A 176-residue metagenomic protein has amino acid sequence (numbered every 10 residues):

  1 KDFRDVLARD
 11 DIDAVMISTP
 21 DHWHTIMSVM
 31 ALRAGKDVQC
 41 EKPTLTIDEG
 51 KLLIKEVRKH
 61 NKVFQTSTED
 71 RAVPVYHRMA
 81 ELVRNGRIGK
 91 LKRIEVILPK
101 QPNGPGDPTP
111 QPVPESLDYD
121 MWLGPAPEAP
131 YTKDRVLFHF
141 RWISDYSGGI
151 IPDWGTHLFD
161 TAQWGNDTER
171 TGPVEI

Functional and structural regions predicted by a protein language model:
K1-C40, L45-T46, K51-F64: N-terminal glycine-/serine-/threonine-rich beta1-alpha1-beta2 phosphate-ribose binding loop of Rossmann-like
R9, N103-P105, P130-T132: Short, solvent-exposed loop/turn elements at domain surfaces
D11, R87-K90, G172: Short loop/turn motifs at secondary-structure junctions
T19, E95-L98, A126: Residues that line or immediately flank small-molecule/substrate-binding pockets and catalytic motifs
T25, V29, K51, V73-H77 (+2 more regions): A structural signal for well-ordered alpha-helical segments within the folded catalytic domains of diverse enzymes
D37, T44-D120: A contiguous active-site-proximal alpha/beta segment in oxidoreductase catalytic domains
D120-I176: Rossmann-like dinucleotide-binding domain that binds NAD(P)(H)
